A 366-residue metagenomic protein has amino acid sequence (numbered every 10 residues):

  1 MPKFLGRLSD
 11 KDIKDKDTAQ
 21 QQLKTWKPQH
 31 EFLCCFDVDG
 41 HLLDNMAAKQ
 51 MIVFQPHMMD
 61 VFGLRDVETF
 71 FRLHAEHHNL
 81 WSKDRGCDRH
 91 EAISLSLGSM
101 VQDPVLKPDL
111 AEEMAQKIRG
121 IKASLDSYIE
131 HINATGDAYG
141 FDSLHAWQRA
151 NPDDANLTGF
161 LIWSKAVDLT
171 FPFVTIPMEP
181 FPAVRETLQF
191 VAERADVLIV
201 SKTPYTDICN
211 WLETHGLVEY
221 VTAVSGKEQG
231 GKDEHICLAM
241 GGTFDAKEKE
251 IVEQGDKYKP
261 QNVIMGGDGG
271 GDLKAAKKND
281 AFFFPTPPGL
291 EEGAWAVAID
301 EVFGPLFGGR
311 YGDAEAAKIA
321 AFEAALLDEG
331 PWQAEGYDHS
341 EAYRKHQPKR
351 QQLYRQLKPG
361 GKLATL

Functional and structural regions predicted by a protein language model:
M1-F36, D60, F70-H78, S82-R85 (+2 more regions): Non-catalytic pre-domain segments flanking phosphatase-related domains
P2-R7, I176-D196, T203-L366: C-terminal cap/substrate-recognition subdomain and adjoining C-terminal extension of metal-dependent phosphatase-like
Q29, H41-C209: Alpha-helical substrate-recognition element adjacent to the catalytic core
C34-C35, C87, C209, C237: Generic recognition of cysteine residues
C35-F36, D44, I199-V200, F284-P285: A structural signal for short, well-ordered beta-strand segments and their strand-loop junctions that often border
F36-V38, W163, P287-P288: Short loop/turn segments at strand-loop or loop-helix junctions that form parts of catalytic or ligand-binding pockets
D39-L42, G271: Short, glycine-anchored, charge-dense loop/turn motifs used at functional sites
